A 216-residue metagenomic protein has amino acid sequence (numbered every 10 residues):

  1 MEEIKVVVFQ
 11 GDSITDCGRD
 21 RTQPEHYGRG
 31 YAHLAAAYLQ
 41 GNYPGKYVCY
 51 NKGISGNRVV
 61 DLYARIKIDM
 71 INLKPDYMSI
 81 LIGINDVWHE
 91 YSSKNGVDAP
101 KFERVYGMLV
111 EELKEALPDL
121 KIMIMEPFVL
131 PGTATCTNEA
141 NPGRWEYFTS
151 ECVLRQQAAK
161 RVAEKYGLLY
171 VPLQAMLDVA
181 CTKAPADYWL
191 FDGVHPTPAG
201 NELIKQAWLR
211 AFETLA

Functional and structural regions predicted by a protein language model:
M1-S55, R65-K74: Serine-esterase "nucleophile elbow" of acetyl-processing enzymes
E2-E3, L34-G45, D61-A216: Alpha-helical cap/lid subdomain in secreted, periplasmic, or secretory-pathway luminal O-acyl-processing enzymes
